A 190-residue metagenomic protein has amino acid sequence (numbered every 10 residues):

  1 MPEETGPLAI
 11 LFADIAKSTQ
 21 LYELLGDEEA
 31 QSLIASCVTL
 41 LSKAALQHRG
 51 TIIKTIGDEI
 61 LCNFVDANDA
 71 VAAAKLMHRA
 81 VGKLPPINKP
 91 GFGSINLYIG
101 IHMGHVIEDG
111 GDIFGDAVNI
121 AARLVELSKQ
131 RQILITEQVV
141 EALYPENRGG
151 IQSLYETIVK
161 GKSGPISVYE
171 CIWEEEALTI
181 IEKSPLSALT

Functional and structural regions predicted by a protein language model:
M1-P2, C171-T190: Intrinsically disordered or compositionally simple regulatory linkers and C-terminal tails in signal-transduction
P2-A73: Catalytic NTP-binding/metal-coordinating core of nucleotidyl cyclase/transferase enzymes
S18, A70, V106, V139-V140: A generic structural signal for short hydrophobic patches within well-formed alpha-helices
A44-V71, L84-V118: Catalytic core of nucleotidyl cyclases, primarily class III adenylyl/guanylyl cyclases
A73-R79: Short amphipathic alpha-helices in soluble, non-transmembrane regions that often serve as interface/regulatory elements
L84-P90, L97-H105, E126-G164: A short beta-strand->alpha-helix segment at the C-terminal rim of the class III nucleotidyl cyclase catalytic domain
A121-V125: Short amphipathic alpha-helical segments
